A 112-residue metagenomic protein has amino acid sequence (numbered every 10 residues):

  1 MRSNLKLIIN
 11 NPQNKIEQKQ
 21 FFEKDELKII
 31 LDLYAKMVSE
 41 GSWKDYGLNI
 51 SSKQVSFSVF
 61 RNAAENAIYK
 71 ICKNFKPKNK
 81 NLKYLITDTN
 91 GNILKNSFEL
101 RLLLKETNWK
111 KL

Functional and structural regions predicted by a protein language model:
M1-K19, K53-F57, A64-E65, I93 (+1 more regions): Positively charged, low-complexity terminal tracts and the immediately adjacent first secondary-structure elements
R2-N10, Y69-N90, L100: Short aromatic-glycine-(Arg/Gly/Cys) micro-motifs in beta-strand/loop hairpins
N4-K53: Negatively charged, low-complexity tracts enriched in Asp/Glu with abundant Ser/Thr
N14-K15, K24, S52, A67 (+1 more regions): Generic alpha-helix detector with strongest preference for long hydrophobic helices that associate with membranes
E17, L33-K36, R61, K76 (+1 more regions): Homeobox/homeodomain signature
W43-I71: Amphipathic, interaction-prone secondary-structure segments
I86-L112: Ampiphathic alpha-helical segments that act as solvent-exposed interaction surfaces
